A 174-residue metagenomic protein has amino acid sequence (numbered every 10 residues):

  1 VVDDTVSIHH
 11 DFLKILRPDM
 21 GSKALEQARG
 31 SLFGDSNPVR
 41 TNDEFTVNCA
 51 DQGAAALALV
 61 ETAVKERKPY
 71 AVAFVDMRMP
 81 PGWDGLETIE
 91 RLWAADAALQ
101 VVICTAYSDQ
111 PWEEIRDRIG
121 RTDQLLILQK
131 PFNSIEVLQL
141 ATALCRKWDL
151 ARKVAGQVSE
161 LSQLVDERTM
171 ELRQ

Functional and structural regions predicted by a protein language model:
V1-T5, Q52: Acidic di-acidic motifs
T5-D19, L25-R29, L59-E61, K68-M170: N-terminal membrane insertion elements
S22-V72: Acidic, metal-coordinating helix/loop segments flanking the phosphotransfer/catalytic sites of two-component signaling
L172-Q174: Conserved signal-transmission helix
